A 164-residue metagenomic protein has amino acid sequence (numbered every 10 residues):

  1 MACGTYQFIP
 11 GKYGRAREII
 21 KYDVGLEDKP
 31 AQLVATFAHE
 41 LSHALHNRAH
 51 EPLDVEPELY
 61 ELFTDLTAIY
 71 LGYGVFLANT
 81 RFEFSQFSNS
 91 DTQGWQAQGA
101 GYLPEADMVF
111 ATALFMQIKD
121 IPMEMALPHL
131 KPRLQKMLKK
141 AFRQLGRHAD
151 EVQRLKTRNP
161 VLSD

Functional and structural regions predicted by a protein language model:
M1-R17: Catalytic zinc-binding patch centered on the HExxH motif and its immediate surroundings that defines zinc-dependent
I19-F37, V55-L59: Short pre-active-site segment immediately N-terminal to the catalytic Zn-binding motif
L26, F37-E40, L71-V75: Generic secondary-structure microfeatures
V34, A38, Y60, T64 (+1 more regions): Short runs of predominantly hydrophobic/aromatic residues within well-ordered alpha helices that form helix-helix
V34-E51: Active-site recognition of the HExxH zinc-binding catalytic motif
L45, L71, F115-K119: Generic structural signal for hydrophobic core residues of well-folded globular domains
E56-G99: Post-HExxH zinc-binding segment in Zn-dependent metallohydrolases
G94-D164: Pan-zinc metallopeptidase signature
